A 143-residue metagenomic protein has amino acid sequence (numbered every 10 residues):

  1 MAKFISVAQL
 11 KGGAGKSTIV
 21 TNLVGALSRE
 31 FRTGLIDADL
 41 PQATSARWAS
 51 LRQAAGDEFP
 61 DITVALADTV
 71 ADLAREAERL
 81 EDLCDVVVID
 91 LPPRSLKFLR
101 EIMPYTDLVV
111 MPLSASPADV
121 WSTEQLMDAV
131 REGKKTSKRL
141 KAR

Functional and structural regions predicted by a protein language model:
F4-A14, T21-R100: P-loop/Walker-type NTP enzyme "switch/lid" segment
L23, R29, G34, V86-R143: Conserved catalytic-core segment of NTP-binding enzymes
